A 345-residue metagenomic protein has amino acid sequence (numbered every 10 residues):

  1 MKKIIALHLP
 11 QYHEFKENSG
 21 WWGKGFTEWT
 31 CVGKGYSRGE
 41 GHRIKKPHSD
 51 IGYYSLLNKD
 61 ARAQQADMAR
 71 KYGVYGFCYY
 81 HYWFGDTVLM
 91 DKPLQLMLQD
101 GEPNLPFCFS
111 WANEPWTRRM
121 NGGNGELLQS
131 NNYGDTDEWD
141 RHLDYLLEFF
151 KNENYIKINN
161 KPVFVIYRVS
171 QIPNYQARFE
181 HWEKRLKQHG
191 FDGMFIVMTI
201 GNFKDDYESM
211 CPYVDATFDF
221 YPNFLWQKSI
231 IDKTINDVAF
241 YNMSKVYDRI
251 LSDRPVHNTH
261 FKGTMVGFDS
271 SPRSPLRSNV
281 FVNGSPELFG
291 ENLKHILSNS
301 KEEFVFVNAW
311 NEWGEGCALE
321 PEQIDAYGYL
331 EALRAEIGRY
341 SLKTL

Functional and structural regions predicted by a protein language model:
M1-L345: Glycan-processing catalytic domains of CAZymes
